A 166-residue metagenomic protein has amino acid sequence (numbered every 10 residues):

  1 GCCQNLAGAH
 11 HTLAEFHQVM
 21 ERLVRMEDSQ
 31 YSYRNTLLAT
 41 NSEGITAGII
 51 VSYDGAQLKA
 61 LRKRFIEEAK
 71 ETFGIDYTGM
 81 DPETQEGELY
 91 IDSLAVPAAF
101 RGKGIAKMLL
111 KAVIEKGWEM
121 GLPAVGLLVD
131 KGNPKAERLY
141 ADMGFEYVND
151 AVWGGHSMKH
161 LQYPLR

Functional and structural regions predicted by a protein language model:
G1-V24, K70-E71: Conserved GNAT-fold acetyl-CoA-binding loop/helix
L13-T36, N41-S42: Active-site rim helix/loop that mediates acceptor-substrate recognition in acyltransferases
L38, I45-D54, Y90, A95: Conserved beta-strand in the GNAT
T40, E68-K70, G74-I75, L94-R101 (+1 more regions): A short, internal acetyl-CoA/4′-phosphopantetheine-binding micro-motif in the GNAT/acyltransferase core
D54-L89, S93: Conserved acyl-donor/pantetheine-binding loop and adjacent beta-alpha core of acyl/acetyltransferases and related
G87-L89, R101, G117-L128: Conserved GNAT acetyl-CoA-binding A-motif
V96, G102-E115, E119, R138-D142: Conserved acetyl-CoA-binding loop-helix of GNAT-fold acetyltransferases
P123-E137, D142-G144, N149-R166: C-terminal "cap" of GNAT-fold acetyltransferases
